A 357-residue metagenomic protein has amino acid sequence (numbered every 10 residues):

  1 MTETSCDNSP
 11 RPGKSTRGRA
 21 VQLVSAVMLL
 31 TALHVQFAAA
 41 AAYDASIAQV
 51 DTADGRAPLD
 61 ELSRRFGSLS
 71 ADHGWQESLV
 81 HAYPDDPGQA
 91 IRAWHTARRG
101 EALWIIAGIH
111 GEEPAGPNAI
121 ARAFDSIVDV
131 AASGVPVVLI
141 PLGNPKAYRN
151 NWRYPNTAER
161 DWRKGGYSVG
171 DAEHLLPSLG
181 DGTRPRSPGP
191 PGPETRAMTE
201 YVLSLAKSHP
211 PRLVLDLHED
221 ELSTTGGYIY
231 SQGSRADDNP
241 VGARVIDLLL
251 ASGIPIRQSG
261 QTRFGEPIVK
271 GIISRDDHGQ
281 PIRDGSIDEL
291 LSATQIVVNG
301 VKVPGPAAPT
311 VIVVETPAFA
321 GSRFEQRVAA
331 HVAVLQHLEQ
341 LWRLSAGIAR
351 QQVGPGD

Functional and structural regions predicted by a protein language model:
M1-R17: N-terminal secretory signal peptides that target proteins for export/translocation
V24-H34: Bacterial N-terminal signal peptides
A39-I91, P211: Short glycine- and acidic-rich boundary segments immediately preceding or forming the N-terminal edge of structured
A90, P188-G356: Metallocarboxypeptidase
I91-G100: Short beta-strand-to-loop junctions in surface cap/lid or active-site-entrance loops
G100-E101, P114-A123, V128-R244: Active-site/substrate-binding loop(s) of hydrolase catalytic cores
A102-A107: Short beta-strand element of the alpha/beta-hydrolase
